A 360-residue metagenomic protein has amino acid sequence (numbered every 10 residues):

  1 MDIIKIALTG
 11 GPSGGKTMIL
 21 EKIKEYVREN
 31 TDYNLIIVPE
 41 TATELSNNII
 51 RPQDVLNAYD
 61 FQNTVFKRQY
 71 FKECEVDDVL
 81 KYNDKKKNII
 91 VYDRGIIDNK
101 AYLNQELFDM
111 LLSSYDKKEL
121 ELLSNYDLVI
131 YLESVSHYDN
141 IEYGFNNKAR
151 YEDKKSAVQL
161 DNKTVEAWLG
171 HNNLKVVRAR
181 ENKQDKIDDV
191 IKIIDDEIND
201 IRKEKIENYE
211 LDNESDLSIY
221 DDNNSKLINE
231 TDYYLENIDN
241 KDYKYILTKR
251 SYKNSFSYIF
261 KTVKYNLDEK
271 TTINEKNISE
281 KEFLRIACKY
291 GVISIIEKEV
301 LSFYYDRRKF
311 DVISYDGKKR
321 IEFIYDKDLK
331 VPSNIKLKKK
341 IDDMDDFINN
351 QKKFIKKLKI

Functional and structural regions predicted by a protein language model:
D2, S156, L160-I206: NTP-dependent small-molecule kinase module
G11: P-loop (Walker A) phosphate-binding loop of NTP-binding proteins
K16: Conserved lysine of the Walker
I19: Hydrophobic positions on the alpha1 helix immediately C-terminal to the Walker A/P-loop
K24-R68: Conserved substrate/cofactor phosphate-moiety recognition/catalytic segment in nucleotide-dependent phosphotransferases
I50-M110: Conserved nucleotide-sensing/catalytic segment adjacent to the nucleotide-binding pocket in NTP-handling enzymes
E106-L169, R180-E181: A glycine- and Lys/Arg-enriched "phosphate-lid" helix/loop adjacent to the NTP-binding pocket of small-molecule kinases
I198-I360: Phosphate-end processing signature that detects enzymes handling 5′-triphosphorylated RNA and polyphosphate
